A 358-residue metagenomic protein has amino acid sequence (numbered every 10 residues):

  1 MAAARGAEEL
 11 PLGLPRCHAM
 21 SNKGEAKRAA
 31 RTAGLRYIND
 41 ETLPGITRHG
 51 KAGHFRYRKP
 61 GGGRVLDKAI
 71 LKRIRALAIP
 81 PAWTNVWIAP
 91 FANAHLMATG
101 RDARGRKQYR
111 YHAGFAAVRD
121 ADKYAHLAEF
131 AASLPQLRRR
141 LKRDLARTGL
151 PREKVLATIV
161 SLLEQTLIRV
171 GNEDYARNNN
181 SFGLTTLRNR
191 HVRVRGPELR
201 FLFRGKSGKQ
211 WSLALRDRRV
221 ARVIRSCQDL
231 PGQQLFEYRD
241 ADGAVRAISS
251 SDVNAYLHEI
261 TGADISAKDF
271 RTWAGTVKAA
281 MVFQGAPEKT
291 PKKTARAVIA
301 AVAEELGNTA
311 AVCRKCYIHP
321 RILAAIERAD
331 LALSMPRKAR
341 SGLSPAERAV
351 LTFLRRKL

Functional and structural regions predicted by a protein language model:
M1-L10: Extreme N-terminal basic, low-complexity initiation segments that serve as generic localization/processing leaders
L12-F182, R188-A295, I299-L306, C313-K315 (+2 more regions): A positively charged, amphipathic N-terminal helix/segment that binds anionic biomolecules
A297-T309, I318-R337: C-terminal structured "cap/appendage" subdomains that terminate the fold
I322-A332, R337, G342-L358: Short, amphipathic C-terminal "tail helix"
